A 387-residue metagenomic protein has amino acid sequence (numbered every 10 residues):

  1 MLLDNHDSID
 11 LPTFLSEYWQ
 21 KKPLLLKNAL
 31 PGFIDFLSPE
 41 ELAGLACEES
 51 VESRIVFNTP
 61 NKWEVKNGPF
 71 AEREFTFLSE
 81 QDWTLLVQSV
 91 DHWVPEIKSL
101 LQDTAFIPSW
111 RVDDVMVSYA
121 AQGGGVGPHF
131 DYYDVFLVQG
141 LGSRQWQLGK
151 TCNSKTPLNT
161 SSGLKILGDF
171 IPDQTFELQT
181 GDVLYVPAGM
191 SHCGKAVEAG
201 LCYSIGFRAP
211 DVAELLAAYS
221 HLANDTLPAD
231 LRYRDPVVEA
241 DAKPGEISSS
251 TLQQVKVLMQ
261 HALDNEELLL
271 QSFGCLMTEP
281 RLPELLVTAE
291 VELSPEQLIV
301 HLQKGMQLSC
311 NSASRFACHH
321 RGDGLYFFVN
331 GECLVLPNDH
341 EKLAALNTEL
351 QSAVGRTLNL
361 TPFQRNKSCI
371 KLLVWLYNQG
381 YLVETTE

Functional and structural regions predicted by a protein language model:
M1, K21, L336-E387: Long, charge-rich, low-complexity alpha-helical segments
M1-E17, L30-D182, M190-R232, P236-V237: Active-site region of the double-stranded beta-helix
K22-P23, A196-A199, A229-E239, G324-Y326 (+1 more regions): Short acidic (Asp/Glu) and glycine-rich catalytic loops that position anionic groups and cofactors
F57-T59, Q271-G274, T361: Short coil/turn segments at secondary-structure boundaries
N224-L298: C-terminal amphipathic alpha-helical segment
N265-E349, V374, T385-E387: Acidic, low-complexity/disordered tracts enriched in E/D and polar residues
